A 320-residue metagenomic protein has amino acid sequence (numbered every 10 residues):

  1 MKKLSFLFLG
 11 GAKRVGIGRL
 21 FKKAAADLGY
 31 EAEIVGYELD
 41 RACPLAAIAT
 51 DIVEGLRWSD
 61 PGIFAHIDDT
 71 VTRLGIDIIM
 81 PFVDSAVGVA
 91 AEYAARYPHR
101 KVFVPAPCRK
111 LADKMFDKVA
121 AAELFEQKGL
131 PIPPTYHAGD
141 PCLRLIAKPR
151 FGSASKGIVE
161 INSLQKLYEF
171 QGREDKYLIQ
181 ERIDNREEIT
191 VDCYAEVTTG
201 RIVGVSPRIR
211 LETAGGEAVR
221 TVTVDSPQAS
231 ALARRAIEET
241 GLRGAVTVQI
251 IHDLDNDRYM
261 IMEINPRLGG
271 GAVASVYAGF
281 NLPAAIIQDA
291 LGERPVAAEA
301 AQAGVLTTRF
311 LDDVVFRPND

Functional and structural regions predicted by a protein language model:
M1-V104: ATP-binding N-terminal substructure of ATP-dependent carboxylate-amine bond-forming enzymes
E38-R41, D84-V87, E196-R201, I251 (+1 more regions): Short glycine-enriched loops at secondary-structure junctions
P98, R109-E187, C193, V197-T199 (+1 more regions): Active-site nucleotide/adenylate-binding loops and adjacent lid/helix of ATP-dependent enzymes
I146-K148, R258-L268: A short beta-strand motif that forms the metal-chelation/ATP-contact edge of phosphoryl-transfer active sites
E174-D175, E181-L242, H252, N265-G292 (+2 more regions): ATP-dependent carboxylate/phosphate-activation module, predominantly the ATP-grasp catalytic core and closely related
V248: Catalytic phosphate/metal-binding cores of nucleic-acid and nucleotide-processing enzymes, i.e., regions that mediate
R294-D320: Cysteine/selenocysteine-centered motifs that mediate thiol-based redox chemistry or coordinate metal-sulfur cofactors
